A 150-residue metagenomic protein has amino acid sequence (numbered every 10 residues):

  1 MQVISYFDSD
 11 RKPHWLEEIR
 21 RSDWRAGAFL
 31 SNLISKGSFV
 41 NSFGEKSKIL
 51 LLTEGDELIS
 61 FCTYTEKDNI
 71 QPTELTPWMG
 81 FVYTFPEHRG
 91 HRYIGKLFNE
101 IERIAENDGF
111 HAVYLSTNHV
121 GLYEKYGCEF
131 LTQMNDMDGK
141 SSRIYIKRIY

Functional and structural regions predicted by a protein language model:
M1-G37: Short amphipathic alpha-helix that is part of the acyltransferase structural core
V40-E45: Short loop/turn motifs at secondary-structure junctions and domain boundaries
S47, K140-Y145: Short hydrophobic/aromatic beta-strand or adjacent loop that forms the aromatic wall/cage of a ligand/substrate-binding
I49-L51, Y114: Residue-level detector of beta-strand face positions
L51, E57-K67, W78, Y83: Conserved beta-strand in the GNAT
T53-G55, K147-R148: Active-site beta-strand termini and strand-to-loop segments that position acidic
F81-T84, G90-R103, L115: Conserved acetyl-CoA-binding loop-helix of GNAT-fold acetyltransferases
N107, H111, T117-S141: Conserved active-site alpha-helix within GNAT-family acetyltransferase domains
